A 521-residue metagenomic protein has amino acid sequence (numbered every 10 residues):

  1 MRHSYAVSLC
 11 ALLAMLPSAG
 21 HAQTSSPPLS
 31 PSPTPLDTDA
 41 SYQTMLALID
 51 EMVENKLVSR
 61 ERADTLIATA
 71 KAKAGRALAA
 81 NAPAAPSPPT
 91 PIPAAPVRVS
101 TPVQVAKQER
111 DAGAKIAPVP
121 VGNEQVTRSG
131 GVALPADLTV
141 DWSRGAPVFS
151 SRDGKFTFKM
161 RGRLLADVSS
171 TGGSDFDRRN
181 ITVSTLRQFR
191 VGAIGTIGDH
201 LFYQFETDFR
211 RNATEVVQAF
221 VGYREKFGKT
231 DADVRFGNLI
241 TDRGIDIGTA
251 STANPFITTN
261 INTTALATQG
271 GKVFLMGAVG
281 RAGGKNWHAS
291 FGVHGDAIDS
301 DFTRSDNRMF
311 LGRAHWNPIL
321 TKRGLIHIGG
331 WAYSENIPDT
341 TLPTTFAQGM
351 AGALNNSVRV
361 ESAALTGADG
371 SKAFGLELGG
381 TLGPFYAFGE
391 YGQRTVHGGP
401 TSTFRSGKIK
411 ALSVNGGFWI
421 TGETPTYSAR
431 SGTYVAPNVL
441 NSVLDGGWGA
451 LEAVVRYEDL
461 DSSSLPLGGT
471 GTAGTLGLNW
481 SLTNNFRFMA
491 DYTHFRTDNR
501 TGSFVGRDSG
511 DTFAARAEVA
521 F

Functional and structural regions predicted by a protein language model:
M1-H21: Gram-negative bacterial Sec-dependent N-terminal signal peptides
L13, H21-R161, T424-N438: N-terminal periplasmic/intermembrane-space "pro-region" immediately following the signal or transit peptide
S26-S30, T44, A84-G122, G192-R210 (+4 more regions): Glycine/serine-rich loop-strand microenvironments at binding/catalytic pocket rims
L36-D37, R179, A265-L266, A363-A364: A generic structural signal for short
A136, G145, V217, M276 (+2 more regions): Residue-level marker for the onset of beta-strands and adjacent loop->beta junctions in well-ordered domains
D137, I181-T182, A267-G271, T366-D369 (+2 more regions): Short Gly/Pro-enriched turn/cap motifs at secondary-structure boundaries
R144-P338, I409, S413, F418-L444 (+2 more regions): Outer membrane beta-barrel
Y223, L342-F521: Outer-membrane beta-barrel pore domains
